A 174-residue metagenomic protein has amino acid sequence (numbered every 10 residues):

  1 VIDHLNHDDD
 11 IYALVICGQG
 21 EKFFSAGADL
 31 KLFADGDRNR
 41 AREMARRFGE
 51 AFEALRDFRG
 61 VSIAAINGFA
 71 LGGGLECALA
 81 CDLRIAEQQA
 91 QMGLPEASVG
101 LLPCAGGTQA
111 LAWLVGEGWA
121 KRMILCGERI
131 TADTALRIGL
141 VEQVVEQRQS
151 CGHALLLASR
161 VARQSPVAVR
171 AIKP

Functional and structural regions predicted by a protein language model:
V1-G36, A54-A64, L83, E87-Q91 (+1 more regions): A structural preference for short, pocket-lining loop segments at secondary-structure junctions
D3-H4, I85-A90, V141-P174: C-terminal long alpha-helix characteristic of the crotonase
Y12, G139-E142: Alpha-to-beta junction loops
I16, D29, V61, A78 (+3 more regions): Terminal peptide-recognition signature
G27, A45, G49, G72 (+3 more regions): Glycine-rich phosphate-binding loop at the start of an alpha helix
D35-R46: A short acidic, glycine-rich active-site loop that binds or catalyzes chemistry on phosphate/adenosine moieties
A51, L55-D57, A65, L71-L125 (+3 more regions): CoA-thioester-processing core
G127-T134: Acidic, divalent-metal-coordinating active-site segment for phosphoryl/phosphodiester hydrolysis, typified by short
